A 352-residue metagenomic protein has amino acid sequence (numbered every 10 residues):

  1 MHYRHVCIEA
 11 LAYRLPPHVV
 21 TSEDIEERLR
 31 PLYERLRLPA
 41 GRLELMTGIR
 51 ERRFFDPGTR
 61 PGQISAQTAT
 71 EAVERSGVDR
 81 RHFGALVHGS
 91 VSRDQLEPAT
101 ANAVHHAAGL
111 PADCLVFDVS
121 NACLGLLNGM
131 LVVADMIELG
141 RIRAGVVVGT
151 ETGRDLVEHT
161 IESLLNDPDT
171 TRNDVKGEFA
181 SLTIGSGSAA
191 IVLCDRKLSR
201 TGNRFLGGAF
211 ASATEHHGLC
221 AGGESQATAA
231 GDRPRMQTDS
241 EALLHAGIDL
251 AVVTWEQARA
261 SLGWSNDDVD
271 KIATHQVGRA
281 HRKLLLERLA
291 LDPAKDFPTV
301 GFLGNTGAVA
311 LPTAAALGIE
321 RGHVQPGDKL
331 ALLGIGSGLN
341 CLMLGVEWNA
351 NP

Functional and structural regions predicted by a protein language model:
M1-P57, T170-H245, V253, L344-P352: Condensing-enzyme catalytic core mediating Claisen C-C bond formation in acyl metabolism
Y3-R4, R80-G84, P111-L115, L139-G145 (+6 more regions): Short coil/turn connectors at secondary-structure junctions
A12, G89, S120, G145-E151 (+2 more regions): Short beta-strand segments
V20, E97-A99, L131, L156-I161 (+1 more regions): Short acidic, glycine/serine/threonine-rich loops at helix termini
L36-R42, Q95-G109, L156-T170, E224-A229 (+1 more regions): Acidic-glycine-rich active-site phosphate/pyrophosphate-binding loop
G62, A66, S92-D94, H106 (+4 more regions): Claisen-condensing/thiolase-fold acyl-transfer catalytic domains that form or cleave C-C bonds in fatty acid
T68-G84, V253-D270, G318, G322-H323: Phosphate/pyrophosphate-binding loops at sites that engage ATP/ADP/AMP, CoA/4′-phosphopantetheine, polyphosphate
R141-I161, A213-L219: Acyl-CoA/ACP chain-elongation machinery
